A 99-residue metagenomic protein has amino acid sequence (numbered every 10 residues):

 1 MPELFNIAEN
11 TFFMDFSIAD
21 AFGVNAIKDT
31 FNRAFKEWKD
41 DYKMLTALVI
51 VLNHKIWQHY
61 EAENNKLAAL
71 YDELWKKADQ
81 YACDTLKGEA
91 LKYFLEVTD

Functional and structural regions predicted by a protein language model:
M1-F31: Short terminal alpha-helical segments
A8-T11, A34, V51-K55: Generic structural signal for hydrophobic core residues of well-folded globular domains
D15, H54-I56, T85, V97: Hydrophobic alpha-helical elements and their junctions with loops/disorder across both membrane and soluble proteins
I18-A21, F35-Y42, W57-L67: Charged, low-complexity interaction regions
F22-T30, K43, L70, L74 (+1 more regions): Structural recognition of alpha-solenoid helical scaffolds
D41-K55, G88-F94: Amphipathic alpha-helical elements of HEAT/ARM-like alpha-solenoid repeat scaffolds that form extended
L52-Q58, Y71-E73: Extended, charge-biased low-complexity segments that typically form long amphipathic alpha-helices/coiled-coils
N64-D99: Amphipathic alpha-helical binding modules
